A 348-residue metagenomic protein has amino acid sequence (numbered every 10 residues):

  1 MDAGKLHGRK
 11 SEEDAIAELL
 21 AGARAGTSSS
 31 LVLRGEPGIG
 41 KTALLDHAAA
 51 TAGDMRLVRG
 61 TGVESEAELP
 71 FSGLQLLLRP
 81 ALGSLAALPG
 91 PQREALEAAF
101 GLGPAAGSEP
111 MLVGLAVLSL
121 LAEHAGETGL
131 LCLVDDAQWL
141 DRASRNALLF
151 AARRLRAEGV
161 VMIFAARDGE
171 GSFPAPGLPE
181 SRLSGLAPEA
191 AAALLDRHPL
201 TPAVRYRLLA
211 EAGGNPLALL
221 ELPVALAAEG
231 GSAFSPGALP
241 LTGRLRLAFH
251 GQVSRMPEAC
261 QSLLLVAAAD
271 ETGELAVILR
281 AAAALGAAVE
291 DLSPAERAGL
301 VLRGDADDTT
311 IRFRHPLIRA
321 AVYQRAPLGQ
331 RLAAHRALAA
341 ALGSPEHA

Functional and structural regions predicted by a protein language model:
K5-L19, V113: N-terminal pre-P-loop "Q-motif" helix
S29-L45: Walker A/P-loop nucleotide-binding motif
R34-G35, V58-A67, A166-R167, L183: A short hydrophobic beta-strand->loop->alpha-helix junction that borders the nucleotide-binding pocket of P-loop NTPases
I39, H47, L76, A190-A348: Short secondary-structure boundary elements
A43-L130, W139: Conserved phosphate-binding/catalytic loops and adjacent sensor/switch elements of nucleotide-binding enzymes, spanning
L118-V161: Conserved Walker B catalytic segment
A147-R182: Sensor-1/coupling segment of RecA-like P-loop NTPase cores
P179-E189, R197-H198: Conserved AAA+ ATPase "SRH/arginine-finger" region at the nucleotide-binding site
